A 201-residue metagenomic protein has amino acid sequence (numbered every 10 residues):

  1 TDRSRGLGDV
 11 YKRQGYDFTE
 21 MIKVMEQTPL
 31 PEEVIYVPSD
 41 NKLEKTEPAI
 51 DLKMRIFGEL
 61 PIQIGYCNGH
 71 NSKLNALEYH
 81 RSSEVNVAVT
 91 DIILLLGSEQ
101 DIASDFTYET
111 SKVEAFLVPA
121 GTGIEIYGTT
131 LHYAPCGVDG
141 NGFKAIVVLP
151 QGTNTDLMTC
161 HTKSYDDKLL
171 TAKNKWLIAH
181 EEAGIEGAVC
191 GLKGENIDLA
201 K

Functional and structural regions predicted by a protein language model:
T1-Y11: Single conserved hydrophobic/aromatic residue that forms the stacking wall/gate of nucleotide- or nucleobase-binding
Q14-D51: A structured, charge-rich N-terminal accessory region that forms the first stable segment of a protein and links
K42-T110: Extracellular-facing segments of soluble proteins and assemblies that are Gly/Ser/Thr-biased and enriched in aromatics
S82-E84, I92-L94, E114-F116, A120-I124 (+1 more regions): Generic beta-strand structural signal
L95, I102-D105, Y133-C136, T153-L157: Short, well-ordered, mixed-charge alpha-helical segments that flank or form enzyme active sites
T107-E114, T129: Active-site glycine-rich loop that binds ribose-phosphate moieties when present
V118-G137, V148-P150: Conserved metal-binding segment of the jelly-roll/cupin
G137-K201: Accessory, usually C-terminal, subdomains that scaffold auxiliary metal cofactors
